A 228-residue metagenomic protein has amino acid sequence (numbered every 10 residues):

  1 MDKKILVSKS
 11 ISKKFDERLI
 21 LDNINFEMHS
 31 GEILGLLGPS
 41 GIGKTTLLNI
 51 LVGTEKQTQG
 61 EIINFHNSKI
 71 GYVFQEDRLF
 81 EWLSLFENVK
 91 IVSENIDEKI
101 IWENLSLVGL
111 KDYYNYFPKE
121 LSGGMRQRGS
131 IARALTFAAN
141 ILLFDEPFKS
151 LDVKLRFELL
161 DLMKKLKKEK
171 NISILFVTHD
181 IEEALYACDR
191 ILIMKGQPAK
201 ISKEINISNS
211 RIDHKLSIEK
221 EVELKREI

Functional and structural regions predicted by a protein language model:
L37-P39: The feature captures the beta-strand-to-loop junction immediately N-terminal to the Walker
V52: Helix-to-loop junction immediately C-terminal to a conserved catalytic motif
E98-Y113, M163-K165: Conserved ABC ATPase "signature" region
F117-L121, M125: Conserved ABC ATPase signature
I131: Hydrophobic anchor residue at the start of the ABC signature
L142-E146: Catalytic Walker B motif of ABC-type/P-loop ATPase nucleotide-binding domains
R156-K170: Helical segment within the ABC ATPase nucleotide-binding domain
